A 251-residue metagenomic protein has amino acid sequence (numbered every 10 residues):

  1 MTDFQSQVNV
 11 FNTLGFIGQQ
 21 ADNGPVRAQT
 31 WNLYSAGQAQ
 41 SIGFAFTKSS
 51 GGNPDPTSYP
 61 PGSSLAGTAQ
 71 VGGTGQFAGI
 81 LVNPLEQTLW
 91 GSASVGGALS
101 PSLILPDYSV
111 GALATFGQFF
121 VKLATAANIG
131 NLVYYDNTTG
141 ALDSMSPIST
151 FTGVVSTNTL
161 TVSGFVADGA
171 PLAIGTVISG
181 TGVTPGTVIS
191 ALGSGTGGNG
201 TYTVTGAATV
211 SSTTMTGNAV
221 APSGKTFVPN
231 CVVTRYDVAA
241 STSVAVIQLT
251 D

Functional and structural regions predicted by a protein language model:
M1-T150, P185, S190-A191, N218-D251: Surface-exposed, low-hydrophobicity beta-strand/loop segments enriched in small/polar/acidic residues
I148-I174, S179-S223: Small/polar beta-strand repeat architecture
